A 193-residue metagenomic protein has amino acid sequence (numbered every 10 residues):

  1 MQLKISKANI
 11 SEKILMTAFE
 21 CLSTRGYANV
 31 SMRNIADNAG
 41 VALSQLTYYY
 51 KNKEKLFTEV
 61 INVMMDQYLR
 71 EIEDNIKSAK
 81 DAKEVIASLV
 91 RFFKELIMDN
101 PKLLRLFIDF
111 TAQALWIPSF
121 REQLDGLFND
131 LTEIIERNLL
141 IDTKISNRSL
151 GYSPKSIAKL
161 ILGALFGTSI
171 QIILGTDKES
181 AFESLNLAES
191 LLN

Functional and structural regions predicted by a protein language model:
M1-N9: N-terminal intrinsically disordered/low-complexity leader segments
L3, R121-D125, T143-L192: Hydrophobic/aromatic-rich alpha-helical bundle segments in the mid-to-C-terminal region
I5, K51-K55, D66, K77-D81 (+4 more regions): Residues in soluble alpha-helical coiled-coils and helical-bundle/repeat scaffolds
K13, T17, C21-K55, E59: Helix-turn-helix
K13, T17-T24, E71, N75-S78 (+4 more regions): Solvent-exposed, amphipathic alpha-helical segments
E59, E73-L103, P154-I161: Hydrophobic alpha-helical connector segments
N62-Y68: Short, basic, alpha-helical segments at the C-terminal edge of helix-turn-helix-like DNA-binding modules
D74, D99-R105, P118-K144, S156-K159 (+1 more regions): Amphipathic alpha-helical packing segments from all-alpha helical-bundle domains
